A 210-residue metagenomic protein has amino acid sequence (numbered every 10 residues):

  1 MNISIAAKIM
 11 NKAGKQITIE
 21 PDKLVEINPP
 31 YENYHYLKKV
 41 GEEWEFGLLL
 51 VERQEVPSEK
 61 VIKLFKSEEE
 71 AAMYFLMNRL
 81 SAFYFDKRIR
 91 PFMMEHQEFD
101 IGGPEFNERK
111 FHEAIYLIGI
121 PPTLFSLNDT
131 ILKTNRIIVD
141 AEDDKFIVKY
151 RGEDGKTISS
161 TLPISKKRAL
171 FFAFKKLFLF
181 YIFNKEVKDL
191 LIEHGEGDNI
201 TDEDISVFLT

Functional and structural regions predicted by a protein language model:
M1-E43, S81, F85, K110-T130: N-terminal segment of the canonical double-stranded RNA-binding domain
K8-M10, N33, E45-E55, I62 (+4 more regions): C-terminal alpha-helical interaction appendages
P29-E59, E142-G152: Short aromatic-glycine-(Arg/Gly/Cys) micro-motifs in beta-strand/loop hairpins
E55-E59, N78-K87, F174-F180: Charged, low-complexity, helix-prone segments enriched in Lys/Glu/Asp/Gln
E55-E68, T157-K166: A short, exposed loop/beta-hairpin motif centered on an aromatic-Gly-Thr core
E68-E70, Y74-P121: Surface-exposed beta-loop interaction hotspot
I101-D198, I205: Intrinsically disordered, low-complexity, charge-dense segments enriched in Lys/Arg and Glu/Asp interspersed
L209-T210: Eukaryotic N-terminal, low-complexity and coiled-coil-prone scaffolding/targeting segments of large membrane-traffic
